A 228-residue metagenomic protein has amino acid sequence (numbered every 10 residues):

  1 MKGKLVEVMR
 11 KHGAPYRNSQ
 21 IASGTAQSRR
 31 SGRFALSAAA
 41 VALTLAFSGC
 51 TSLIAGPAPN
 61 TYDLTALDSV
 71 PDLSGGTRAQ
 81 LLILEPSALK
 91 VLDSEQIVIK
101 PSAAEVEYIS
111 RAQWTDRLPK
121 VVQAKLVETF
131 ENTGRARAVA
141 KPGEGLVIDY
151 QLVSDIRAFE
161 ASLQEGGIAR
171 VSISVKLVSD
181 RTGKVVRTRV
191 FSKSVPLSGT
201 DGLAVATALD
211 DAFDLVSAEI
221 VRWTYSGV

Functional and structural regions predicted by a protein language model:
M1-R30: N-terminal secretory signal peptides that target proteins for export/translocation
A26, R33-L43: Sec-dependent N-terminal signal peptides
A46-G49: C-terminal motif of bacterial Sec signal peptides marking the signal peptidase cleavage site
T51-D72, E128, N132-K184: Surface-exposed short loop/turn segments
T51-P119, S226-V228: A structural "domain/chain start" motif
P86, D155-F159, S192: Generic short beta-strand segments
E105-Q113, R181-A218, R222: Short secondary-structure boundary motifs at beta->alpha junctions and helix caps
P119, Q123, V127, T133 (+3 more regions): Extracytoplasmic/secreted envelope proteins and their assembly/folding machinery, especially bacterial periplasmic
